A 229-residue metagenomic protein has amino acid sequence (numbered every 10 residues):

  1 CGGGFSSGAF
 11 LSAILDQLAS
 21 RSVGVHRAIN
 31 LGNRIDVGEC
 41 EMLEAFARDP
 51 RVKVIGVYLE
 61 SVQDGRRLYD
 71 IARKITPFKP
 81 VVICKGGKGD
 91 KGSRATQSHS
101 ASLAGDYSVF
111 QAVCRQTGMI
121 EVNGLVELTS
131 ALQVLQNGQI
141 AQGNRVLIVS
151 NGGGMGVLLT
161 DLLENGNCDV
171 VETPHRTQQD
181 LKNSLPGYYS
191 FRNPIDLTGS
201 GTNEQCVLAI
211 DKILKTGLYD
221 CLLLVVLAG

Functional and structural regions predicted by a protein language model:
C1-G229: Catalytic-core regions of core metabolic enzymes, especially those transforming organic acids/acyl-group intermediates
